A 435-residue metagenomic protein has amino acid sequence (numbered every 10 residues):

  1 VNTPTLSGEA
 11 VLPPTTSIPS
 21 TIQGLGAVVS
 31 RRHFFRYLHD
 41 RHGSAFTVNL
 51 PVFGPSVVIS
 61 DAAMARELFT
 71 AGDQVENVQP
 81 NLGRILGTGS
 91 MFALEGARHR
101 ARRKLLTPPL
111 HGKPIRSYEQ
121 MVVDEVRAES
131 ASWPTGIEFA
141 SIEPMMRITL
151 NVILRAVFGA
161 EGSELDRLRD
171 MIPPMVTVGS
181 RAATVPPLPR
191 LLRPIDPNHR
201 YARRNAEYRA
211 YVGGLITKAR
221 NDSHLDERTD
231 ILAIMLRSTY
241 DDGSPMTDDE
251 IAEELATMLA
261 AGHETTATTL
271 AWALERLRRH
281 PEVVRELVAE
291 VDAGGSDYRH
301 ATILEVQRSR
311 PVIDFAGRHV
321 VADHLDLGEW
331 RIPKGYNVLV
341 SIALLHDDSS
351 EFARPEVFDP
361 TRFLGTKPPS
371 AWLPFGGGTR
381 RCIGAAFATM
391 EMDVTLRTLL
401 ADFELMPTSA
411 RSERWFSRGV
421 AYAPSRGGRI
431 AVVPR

Functional and structural regions predicted by a protein language model:
V1-E95, A101, R116, V123-A128 (+4 more regions): N-terminal membrane-proximal hinge/A-helix region immediately C-terminal to the signal-anchor transmembrane segment
N2-L12, E76-G83, R98, P114-T268: Cytochrome P450 heme-thiolate monooxygenase catalytic core
P4, G8, H39-D40, V126 (+5 more regions): Cytochrome P450 proximal C-terminal region
V11-I18, E119, V123, D170-P174 (+5 more regions): Cytochrome P450 I-helix active-site segment
G24-G43, A293-G328, S349: Conserved cytochrome P450 K-helix E-x-x-R motif and the immediately C-terminal K′/meander segment
H263-E290, A385-F403: Cytochrome P450 catalytic-core helices
V340-T366: Conserved cytochrome P450 K-helix/beta-meander segment immediately N-terminal to the heme-binding cysteine loop
